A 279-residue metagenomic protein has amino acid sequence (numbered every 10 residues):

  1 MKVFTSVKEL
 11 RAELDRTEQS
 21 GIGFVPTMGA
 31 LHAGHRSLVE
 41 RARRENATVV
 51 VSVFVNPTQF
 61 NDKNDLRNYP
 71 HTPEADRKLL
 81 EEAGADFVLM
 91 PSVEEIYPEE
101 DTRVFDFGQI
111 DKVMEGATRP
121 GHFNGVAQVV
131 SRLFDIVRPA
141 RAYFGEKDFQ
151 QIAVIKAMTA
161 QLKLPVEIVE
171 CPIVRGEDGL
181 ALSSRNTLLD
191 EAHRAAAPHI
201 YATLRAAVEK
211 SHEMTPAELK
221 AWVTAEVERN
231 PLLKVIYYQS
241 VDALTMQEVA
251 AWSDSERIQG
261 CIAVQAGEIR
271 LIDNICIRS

Functional and structural regions predicted by a protein language model:
K2-L232, V241, T245, C276: Nucleotidyltransferase catalytic core that binds NTPs
W222-S279: Phosphate/ribose-recognition catalytic cores of enzymes acting on nucleotide-derived substrates
